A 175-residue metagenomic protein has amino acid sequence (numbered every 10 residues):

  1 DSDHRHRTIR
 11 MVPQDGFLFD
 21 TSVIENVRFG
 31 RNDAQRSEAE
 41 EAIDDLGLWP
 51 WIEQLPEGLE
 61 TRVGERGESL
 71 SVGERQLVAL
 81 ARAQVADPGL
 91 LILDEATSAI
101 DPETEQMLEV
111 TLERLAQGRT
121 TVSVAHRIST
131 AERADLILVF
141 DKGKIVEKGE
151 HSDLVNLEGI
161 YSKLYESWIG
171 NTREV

Functional and structural regions predicted by a protein language model:
S2-R5, R36, L157: Short adenine-binding "F-helix/F-box" segment of the Bergerat
R7-M11, D15, V23-N26, A42-L46 (+1 more regions): ABC-family ATPase nucleotide-binding domain "signature/switch" substructure
F19, I52, P56-L59, V63: Signature (C-motif/LSGGQ) region and adjacent switch/coupling loops of ABC-type ATPase nucleotide-binding domains
R28-R36: ABC-type ATPase nucleotide-binding domains, specifically the catalytic core motifs of the NBD
S37-Q54: Conserved ABC ATPase "signature" region
N156-V175: C-terminal boundary and immediately downstream tail of ABC-type ATPase nucleotide-binding domains
